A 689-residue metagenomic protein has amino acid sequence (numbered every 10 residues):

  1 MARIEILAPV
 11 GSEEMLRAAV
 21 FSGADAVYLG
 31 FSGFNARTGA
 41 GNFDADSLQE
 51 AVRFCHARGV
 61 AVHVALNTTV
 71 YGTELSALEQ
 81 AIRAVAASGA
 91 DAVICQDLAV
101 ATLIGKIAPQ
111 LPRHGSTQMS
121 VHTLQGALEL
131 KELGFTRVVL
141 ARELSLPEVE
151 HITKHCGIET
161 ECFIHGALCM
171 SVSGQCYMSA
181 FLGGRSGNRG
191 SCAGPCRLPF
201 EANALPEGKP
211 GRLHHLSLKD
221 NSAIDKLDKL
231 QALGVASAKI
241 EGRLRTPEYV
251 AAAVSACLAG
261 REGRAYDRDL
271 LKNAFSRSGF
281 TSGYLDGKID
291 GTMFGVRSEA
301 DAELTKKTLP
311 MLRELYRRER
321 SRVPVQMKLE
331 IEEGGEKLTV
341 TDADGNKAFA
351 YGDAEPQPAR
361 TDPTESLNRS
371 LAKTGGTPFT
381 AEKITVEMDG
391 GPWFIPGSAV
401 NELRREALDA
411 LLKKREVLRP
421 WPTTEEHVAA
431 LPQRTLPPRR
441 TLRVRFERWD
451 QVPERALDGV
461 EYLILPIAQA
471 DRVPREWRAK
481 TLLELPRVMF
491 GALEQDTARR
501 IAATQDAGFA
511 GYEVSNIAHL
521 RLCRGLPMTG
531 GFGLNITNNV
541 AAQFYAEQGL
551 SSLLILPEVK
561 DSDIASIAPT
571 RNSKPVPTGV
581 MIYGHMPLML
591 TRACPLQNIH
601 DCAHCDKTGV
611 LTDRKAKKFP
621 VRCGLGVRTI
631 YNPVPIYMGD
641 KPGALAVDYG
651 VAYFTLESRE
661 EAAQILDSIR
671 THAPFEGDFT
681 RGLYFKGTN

Functional and structural regions predicted by a protein language model:
M1-S22, A26-R37, A51-V52, R58-A86 (+5 more regions): Surface-exposed amphipathic alpha-helical tracts and adjacent flexible/coil segments at the periphery of soluble enzymes
F43-S47, R53: Glycine/small-residue-rich interface belts in oligomeric ring/scaffold proteins and their assembly partners
T102: A cross-family signal for key residues in well-ordered alpha-helices that form functional helical elements
H122: Active-site PLP-lysine loop of aminotransferase-like
